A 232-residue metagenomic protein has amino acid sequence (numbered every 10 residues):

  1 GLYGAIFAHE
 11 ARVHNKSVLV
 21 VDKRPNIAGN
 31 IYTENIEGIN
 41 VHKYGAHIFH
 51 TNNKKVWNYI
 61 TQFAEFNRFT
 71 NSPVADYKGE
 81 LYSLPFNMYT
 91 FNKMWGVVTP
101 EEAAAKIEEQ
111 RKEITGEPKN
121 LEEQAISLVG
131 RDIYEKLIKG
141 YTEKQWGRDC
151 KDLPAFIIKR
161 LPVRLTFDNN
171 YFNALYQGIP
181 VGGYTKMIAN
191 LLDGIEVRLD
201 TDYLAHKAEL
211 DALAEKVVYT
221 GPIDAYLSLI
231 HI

Functional and structural regions predicted by a protein language model:
G4: N-terminal Rossmann-fold NAD(P) dinucleotide-binding loop
F7-K16, L191: A short, Lys/Arg-enriched amphipathic alpha-helix followed by its capping loop at the start of a domain
R12-I36: Glycine-rich FAD pyrophosphate-binding loop
S17, N40, E65, E196-R198: Conserved beta-strand segments of alpha/beta enzyme cores
Y32-V41, F49-E101: A conserved beta-strand/loop capping segment in the N-terminal third of enzymes that catalyze redox or closely related
K43-H47, Q177: A short acidic, glycine-rich active-site loop that binds or catalyzes chemistry on phosphate/adenosine moieties
A75-S83, Y89-K216, T220, A225: Active-site/ligand-binding neighborhood in enzyme catalytic cores
I230-I232: Conserved small/polar residues in nucleotide/adenosyl-binding loops
